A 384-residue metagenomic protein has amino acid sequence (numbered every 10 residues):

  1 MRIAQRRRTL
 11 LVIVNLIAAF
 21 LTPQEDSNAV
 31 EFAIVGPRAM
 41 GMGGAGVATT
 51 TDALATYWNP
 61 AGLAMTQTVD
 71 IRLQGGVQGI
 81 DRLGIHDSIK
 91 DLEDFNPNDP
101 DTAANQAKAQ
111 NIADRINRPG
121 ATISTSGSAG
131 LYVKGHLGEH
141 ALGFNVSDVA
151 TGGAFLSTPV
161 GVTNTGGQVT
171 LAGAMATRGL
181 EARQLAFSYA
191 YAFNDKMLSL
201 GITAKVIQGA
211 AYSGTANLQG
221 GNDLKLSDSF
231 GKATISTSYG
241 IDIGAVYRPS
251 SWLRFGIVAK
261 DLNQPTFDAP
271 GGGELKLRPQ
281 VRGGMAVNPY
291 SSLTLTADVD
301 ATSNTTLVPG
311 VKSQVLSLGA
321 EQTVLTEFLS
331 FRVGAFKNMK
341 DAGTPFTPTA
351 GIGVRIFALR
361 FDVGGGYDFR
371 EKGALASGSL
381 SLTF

Functional and structural regions predicted by a protein language model:
M1, N15-L16, D26: Short, intrinsically disordered, low-complexity terminal segments
R2-I13: Bacterial N-terminal signal peptides that target proteins for export
R6, F20-L21, A286: Short stretches within intrinsically disordered, low-complexity N-terminal or propeptide regions
L11-T22: Bacterial N-terminal signal peptides
N28-F384: Subset of outer-membrane beta-barrel
